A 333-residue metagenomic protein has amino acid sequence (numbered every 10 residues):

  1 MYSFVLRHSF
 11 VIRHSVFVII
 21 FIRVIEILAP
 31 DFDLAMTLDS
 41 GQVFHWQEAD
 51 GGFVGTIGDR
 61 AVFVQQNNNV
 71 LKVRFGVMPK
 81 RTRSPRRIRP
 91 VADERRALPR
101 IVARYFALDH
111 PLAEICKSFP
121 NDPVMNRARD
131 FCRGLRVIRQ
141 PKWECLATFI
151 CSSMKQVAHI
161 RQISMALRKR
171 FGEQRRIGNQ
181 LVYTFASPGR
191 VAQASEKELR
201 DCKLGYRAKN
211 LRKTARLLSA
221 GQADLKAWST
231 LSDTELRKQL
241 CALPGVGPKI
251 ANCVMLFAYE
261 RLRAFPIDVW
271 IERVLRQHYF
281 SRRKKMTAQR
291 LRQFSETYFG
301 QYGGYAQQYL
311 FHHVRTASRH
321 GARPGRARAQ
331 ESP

Functional and structural regions predicted by a protein language model:
M1-I12, F17-I19, S332: Secretory-pathway ectodomains
I19-P333: HhH-family (HhH-GPD) DNA N-glycosylase catalytic core used in base-excision repair
